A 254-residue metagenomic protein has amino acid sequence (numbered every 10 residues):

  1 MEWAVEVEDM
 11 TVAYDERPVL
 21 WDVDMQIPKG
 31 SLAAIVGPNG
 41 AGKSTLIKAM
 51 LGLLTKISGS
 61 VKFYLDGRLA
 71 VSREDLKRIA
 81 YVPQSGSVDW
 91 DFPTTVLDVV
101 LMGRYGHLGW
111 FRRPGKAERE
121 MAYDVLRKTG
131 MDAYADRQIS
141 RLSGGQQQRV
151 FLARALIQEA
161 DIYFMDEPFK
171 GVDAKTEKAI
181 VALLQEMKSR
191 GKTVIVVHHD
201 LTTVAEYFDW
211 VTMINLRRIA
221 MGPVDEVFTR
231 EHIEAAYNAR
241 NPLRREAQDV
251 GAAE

Functional and structural regions predicted by a protein language model:
L51: Helix-to-loop junction immediately C-terminal to a conserved catalytic motif
G67-S85, K116: ABC ATPase NBD coupling module
L101, K116-Y134: Conserved ABC ATPase "signature" region
Q138-L142, Q146: Conserved ABC ATPase signature
Y163-D166: Catalytic Walker B motif of ABC-type/P-loop ATPase nucleotide-binding domains
H198-H199: H-loop/switch region of ABC-family ATPase nucleotide-binding domains
V211-V224: H-loop (His-switch) and adjacent beta-strand-loop-beta switch element of ABC-type ATPase nucleotide-binding domains
